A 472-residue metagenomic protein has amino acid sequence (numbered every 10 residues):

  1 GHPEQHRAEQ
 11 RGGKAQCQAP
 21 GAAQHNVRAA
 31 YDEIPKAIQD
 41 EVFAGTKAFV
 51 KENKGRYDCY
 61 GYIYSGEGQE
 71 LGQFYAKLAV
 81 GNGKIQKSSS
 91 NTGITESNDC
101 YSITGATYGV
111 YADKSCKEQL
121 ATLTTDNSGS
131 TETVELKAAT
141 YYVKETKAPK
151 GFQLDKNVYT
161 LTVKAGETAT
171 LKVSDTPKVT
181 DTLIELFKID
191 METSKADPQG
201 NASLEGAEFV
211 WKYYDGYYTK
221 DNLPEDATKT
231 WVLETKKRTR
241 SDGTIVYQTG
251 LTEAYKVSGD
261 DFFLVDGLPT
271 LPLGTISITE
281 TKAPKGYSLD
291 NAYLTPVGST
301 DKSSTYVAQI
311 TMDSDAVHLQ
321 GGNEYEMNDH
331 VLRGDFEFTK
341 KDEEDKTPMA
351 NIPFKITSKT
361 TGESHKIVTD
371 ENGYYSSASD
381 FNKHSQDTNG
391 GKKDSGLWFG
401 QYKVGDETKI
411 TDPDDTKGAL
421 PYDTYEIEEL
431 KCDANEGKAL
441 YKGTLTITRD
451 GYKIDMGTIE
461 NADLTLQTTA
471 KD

Functional and structural regions predicted by a protein language model:
G1, Q5-G81: Hydrophobic alpha-helical positions that pack around
A44, G72-D472: Solvent-exposed loop/turn and edge beta-strand elements of beta-rich ligand-binding domains
